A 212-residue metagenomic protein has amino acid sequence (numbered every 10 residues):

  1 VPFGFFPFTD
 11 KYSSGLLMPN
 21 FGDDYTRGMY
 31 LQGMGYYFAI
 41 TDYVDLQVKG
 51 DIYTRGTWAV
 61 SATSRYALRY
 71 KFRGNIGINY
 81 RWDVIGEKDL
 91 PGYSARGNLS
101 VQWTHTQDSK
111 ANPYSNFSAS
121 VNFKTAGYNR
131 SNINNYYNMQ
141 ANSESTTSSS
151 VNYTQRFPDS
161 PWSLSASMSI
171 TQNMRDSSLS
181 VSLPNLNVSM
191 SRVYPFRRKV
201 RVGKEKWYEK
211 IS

Functional and structural regions predicted by a protein language model:
V1-S212: Outer-membrane beta-barrel proteins and related beta-barrel translocases across Gram-negative bacteria
